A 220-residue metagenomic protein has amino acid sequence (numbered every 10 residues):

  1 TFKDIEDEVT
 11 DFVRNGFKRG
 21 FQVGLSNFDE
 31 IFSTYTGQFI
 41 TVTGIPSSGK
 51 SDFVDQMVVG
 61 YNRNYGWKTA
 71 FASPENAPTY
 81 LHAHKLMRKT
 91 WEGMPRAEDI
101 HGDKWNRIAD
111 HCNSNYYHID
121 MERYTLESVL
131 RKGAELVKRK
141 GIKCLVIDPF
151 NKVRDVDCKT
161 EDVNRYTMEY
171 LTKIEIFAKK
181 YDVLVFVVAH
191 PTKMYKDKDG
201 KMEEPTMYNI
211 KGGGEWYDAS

Functional and structural regions predicted by a protein language model:
T1-E92: The Walker A/P-loop phosphate-binding site
G24, A77-L81, K104, T125-V129 (+4 more regions): Helical mechanochemical/support elements of P-loop NTPase systems and associated helical scaffolds
F28, D103, I147, V183: Catalytic phosphate/metal-binding cores of nucleic-acid and nucleotide-processing enzymes, i.e., regions that mediate
D29-E30, N64-G141, D155: Cytosolic-facing regulatory segments adjacent to core modules
D29-I31, S47, W67, R165 (+1 more regions): Phosphate-binding/switch region of NTP-binding enzymes
T41, H118, K143-V146, F186: Structural motif
R96-E98, Y117-R123, R154-M168, K198-Y208: Flexible beta-alpha connector loops of hexameric P-loop NTPases
I142-E175, L184: Helical hairpin unit composed of two closely spaced alpha helices linked by a short loop
